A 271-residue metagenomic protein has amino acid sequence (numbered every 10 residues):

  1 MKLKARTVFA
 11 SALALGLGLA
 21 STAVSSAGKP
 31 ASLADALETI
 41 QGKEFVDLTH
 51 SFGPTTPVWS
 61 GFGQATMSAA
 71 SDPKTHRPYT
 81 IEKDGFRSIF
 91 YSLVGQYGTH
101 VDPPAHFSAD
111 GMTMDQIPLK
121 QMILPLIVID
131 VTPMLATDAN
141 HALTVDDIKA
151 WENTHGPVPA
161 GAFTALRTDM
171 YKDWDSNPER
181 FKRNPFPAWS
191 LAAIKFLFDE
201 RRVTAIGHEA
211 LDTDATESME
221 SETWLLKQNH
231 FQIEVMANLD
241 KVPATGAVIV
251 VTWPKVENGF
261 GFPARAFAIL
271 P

Functional and structural regions predicted by a protein language model:
M1-L3, G16-G18, R201: Short, flexible coil/linker elements and helix-boundary hinge sites characteristic of intrinsically disordered
M1-S11: Bacterial N-terminal signal peptides that target proteins for export
A10-A20: Bacterial N-terminal signal peptides
V24-P271: Active-/binding-site microenvironments in catalytic and ligand-binding cores
